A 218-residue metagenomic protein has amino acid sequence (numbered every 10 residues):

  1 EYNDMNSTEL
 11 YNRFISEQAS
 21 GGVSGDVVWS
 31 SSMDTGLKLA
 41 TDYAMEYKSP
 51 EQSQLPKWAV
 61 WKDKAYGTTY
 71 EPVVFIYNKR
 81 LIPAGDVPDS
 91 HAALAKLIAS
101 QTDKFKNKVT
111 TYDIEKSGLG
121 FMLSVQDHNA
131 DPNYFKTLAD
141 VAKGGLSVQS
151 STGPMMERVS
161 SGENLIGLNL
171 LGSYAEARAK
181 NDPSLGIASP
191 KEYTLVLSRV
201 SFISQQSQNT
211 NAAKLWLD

Functional and structural regions predicted by a protein language model:
N3-Y11, I15, V23-E163: Extracytoplasmic ligand-binding site segments that recognize negatively charged/polar headgroups
Q18, Q126, R178-N181: Active-site catalytic pocket residues across diverse enzymes, especially alpha/beta-hydrolases
A19-S20, E46-Y47, S184-G186: Short, hinge-like loop/turn segments at secondary-structure boundaries
A84, L119, A175-R178, L195-S198: Short acidic/glycine-rich loop or secondary-structure boundary segments that cap or lie
G153-S161, L165, A179-D218: Extracytoplasmic/periplasmic substrate-recognition and gating elements
L171-G172: Glycine-rich, charged/polar anion/phosphate-binding loops that engage phosphate groups from diverse ligands
